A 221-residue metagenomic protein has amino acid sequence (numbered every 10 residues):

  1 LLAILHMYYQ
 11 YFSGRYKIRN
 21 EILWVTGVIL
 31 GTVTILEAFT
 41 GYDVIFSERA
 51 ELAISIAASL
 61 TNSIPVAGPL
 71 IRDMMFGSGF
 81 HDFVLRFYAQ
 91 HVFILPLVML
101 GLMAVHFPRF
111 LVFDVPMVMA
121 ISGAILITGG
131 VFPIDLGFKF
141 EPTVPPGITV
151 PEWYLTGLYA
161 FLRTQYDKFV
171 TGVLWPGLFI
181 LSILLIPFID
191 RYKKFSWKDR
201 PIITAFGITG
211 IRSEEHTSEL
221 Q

Functional and structural regions predicted by a protein language model:
L1, G77-V98, T164-S182: Individual transmembrane alpha-helix segments
L2-S13, F179-L184: Central hydrophobic cores of alpha-helical transmembrane segments in multi-pass inner-membrane proteins across all
Y11-T32, F110-M119, F195-I202: Membrane-interfacial loop-to-helix junctions in multi-pass inner-membrane proteins
A38-T61: Functional transmembrane-helix hotspots
I54-H81, P142-L162: Extracytosolic (periplasmic/ER-lumenal) interhelical loops and adjacent juxtamembrane/interface segments of multi-pass
V84-P146: Long, contiguous internal "core" modules enriched in hydrophobic/ aromatic residues
V118-T128, I202-E215: Internal/C-terminal transmembrane anchor helices
E215-Q221: Conserved small/polar residues in nucleotide/adenosyl-binding loops
